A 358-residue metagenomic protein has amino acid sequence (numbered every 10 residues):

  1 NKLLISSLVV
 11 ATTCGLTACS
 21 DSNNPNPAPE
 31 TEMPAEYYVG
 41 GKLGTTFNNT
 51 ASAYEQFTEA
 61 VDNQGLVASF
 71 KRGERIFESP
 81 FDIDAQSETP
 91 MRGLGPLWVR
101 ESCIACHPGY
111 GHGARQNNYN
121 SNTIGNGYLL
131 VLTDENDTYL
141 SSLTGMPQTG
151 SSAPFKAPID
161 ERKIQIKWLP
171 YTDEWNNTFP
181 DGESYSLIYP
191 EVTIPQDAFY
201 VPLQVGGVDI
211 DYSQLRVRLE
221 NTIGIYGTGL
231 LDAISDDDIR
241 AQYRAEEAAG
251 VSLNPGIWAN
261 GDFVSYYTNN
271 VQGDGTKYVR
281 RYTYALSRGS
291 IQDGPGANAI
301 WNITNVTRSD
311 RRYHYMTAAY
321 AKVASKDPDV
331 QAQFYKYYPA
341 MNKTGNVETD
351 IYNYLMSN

Functional and structural regions predicted by a protein language model:
N1-S7: Bacterial N-terminal signal peptides that target proteins for export
S7, T12-Y37: Bacterial Sec-dependent N-terminal signal peptides
A28-F57, F70, E74: N-terminal regions that are enriched for targeting/export leaders and immediately downstream pro/stem segments
N48-N49, A53-S69, E78-N358: Extracytoplasmic redox metalloprotein regions
